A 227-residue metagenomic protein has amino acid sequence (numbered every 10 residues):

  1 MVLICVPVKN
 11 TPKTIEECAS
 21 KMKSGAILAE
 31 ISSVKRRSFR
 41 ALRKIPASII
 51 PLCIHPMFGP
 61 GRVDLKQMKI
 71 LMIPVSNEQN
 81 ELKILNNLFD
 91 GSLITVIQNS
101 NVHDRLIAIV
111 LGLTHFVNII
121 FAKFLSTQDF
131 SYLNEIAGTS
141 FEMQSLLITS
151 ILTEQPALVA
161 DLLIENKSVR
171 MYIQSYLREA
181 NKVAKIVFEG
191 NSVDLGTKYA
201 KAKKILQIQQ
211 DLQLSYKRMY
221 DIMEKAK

Functional and structural regions predicted by a protein language model:
M1-M22, I27: Rossmann-like NAD(P)-binding element
C5-P7, S32, P74: Glycine-rich, N-terminal phosphate-binding loop of Rossmann-like dinucleotide-binding domains
K13, N77-I84, A122-Y132: Short, basic, helix/turn surface patches
L28-S32, P51-M57, S140, Q144: Long, contiguous hydrophobic alpha-helical segments, chiefly transmembrane helices and signal peptides
V34-A108: Rossmann-fold dinucleotide-binding core
I97-K227: An accessory alpha-helical subdomain
